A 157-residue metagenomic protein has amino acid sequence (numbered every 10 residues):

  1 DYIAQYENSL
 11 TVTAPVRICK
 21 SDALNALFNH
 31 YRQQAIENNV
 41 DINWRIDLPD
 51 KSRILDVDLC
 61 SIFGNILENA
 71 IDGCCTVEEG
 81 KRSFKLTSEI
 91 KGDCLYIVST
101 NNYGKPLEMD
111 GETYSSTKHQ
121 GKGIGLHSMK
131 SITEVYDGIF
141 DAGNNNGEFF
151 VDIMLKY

Functional and structural regions predicted by a protein language model:
A4-N8, K20-N38: Short beta-to-alpha transition helix within the HATPase_c
V16, I42-F63, T117: Conserved short strand/loop->alpha-helix "switch" segment adjacent to the catalytic nucleotide/phosphoryl-transfer site
A35, I71-E79: A short, flexible helix-to-loop-to-beta junction within the catalytic ATP-binding CA
K81-D93: Short beta-strand/loop element within the Bergerat-fold HATPase_c
D93-G123: Glycine-rich/acidic phosphate-handling loop/turn and adjacent ATP-lid/helix of nucleotide-binding kinase/ATPase domains
K105, N145-D152: Glycine-rich nucleotide-binding loop
D137-G147: Glycine-rich ATP-binding loops of the HATPase_c
